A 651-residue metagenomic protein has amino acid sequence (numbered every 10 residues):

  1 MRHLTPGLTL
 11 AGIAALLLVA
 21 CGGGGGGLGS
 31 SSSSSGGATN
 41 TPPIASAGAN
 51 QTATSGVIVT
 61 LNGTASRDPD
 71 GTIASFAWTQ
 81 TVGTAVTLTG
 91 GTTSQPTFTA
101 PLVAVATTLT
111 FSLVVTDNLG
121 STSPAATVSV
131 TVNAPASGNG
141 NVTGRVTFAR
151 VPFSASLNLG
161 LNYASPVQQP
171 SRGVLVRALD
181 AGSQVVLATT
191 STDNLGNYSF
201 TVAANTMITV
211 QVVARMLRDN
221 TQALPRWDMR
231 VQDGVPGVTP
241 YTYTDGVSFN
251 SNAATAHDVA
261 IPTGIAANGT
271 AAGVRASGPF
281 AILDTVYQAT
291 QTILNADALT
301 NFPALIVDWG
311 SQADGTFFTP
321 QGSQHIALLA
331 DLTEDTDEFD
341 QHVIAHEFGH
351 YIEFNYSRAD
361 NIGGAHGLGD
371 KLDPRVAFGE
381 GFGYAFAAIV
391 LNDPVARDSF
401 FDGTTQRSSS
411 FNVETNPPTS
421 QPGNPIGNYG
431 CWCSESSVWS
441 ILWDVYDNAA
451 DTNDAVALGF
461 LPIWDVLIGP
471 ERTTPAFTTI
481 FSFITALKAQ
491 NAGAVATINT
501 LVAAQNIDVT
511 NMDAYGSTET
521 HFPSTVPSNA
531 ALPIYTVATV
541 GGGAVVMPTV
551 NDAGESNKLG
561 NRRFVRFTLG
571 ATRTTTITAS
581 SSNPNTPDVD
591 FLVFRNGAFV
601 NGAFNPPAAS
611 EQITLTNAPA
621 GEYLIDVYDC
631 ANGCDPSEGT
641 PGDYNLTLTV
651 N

Functional and structural regions predicted by a protein language model:
G29-S31, A530-P533, R563-R566, L592-V600 (+1 more regions): C-terminal edge strands of extracellular/lumenal beta-sandwich accessory domains
N40-I44, P96: Proline-centered linker/hinge motifs at extracellular inter-domain junctions
N62-D70, T81, S580-S582: Acidic, Ser/Thr
A77-F98: Surface-exposed, flexible coil segments in extracellular/virion-facing regions
A149-S183, A457, T586-V589: Short, ordered, surface-exposed loop/turn motifs in non-cytosolic proteins
D180-N197: Short, acidic Ser/Thr/Gly-rich low-complexity loop/linker segments typical of extracellular and cell-surface proteins
L328-I344: Short pre-active-site segment immediately N-terminal to the catalytic Zn-binding motif
G493-T574, S582-P584, V600-P607, T647-N651: Non-catalytic extracellular/lumenal accessory regions of secreted precursors
